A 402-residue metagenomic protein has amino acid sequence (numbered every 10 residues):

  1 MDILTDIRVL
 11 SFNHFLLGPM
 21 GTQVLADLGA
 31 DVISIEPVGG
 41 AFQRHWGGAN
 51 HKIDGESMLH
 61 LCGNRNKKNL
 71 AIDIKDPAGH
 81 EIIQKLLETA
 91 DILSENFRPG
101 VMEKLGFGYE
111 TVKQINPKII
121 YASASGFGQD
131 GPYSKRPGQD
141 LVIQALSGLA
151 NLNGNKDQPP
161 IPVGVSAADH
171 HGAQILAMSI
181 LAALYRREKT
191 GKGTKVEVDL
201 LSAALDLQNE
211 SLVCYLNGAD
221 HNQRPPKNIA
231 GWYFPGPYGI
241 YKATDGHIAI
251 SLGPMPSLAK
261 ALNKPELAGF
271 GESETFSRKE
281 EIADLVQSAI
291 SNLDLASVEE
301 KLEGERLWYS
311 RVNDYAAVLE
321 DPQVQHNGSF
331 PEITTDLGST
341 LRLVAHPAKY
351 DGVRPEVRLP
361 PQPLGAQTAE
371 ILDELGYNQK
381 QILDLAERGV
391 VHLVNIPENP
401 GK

Functional and structural regions predicted by a protein language model:
M1-K189, Q223-R224, P363, A369-K402: N-terminal helix-loop segment corresponding to the beta1-alpha1 unit of nucleotide/adenylate-binding folds
G39, G126-G128, L200-L205, D245-H247 (+2 more regions): Glycine-rich beta-alpha junction loops
K52, H60, K227-Y233, Y238-G239 (+3 more regions): Short Gly/Pro-enriched turn/cap motifs at secondary-structure boundaries
P160-H171, G193-K195, P225-I229, G236-Y238 (+3 more regions): A short glycine-threonine-serine/GTX helix/turn-capping micro-motif
A173-G193, L207-A219, A259-E266: Oxidoreductase and adenylate-handling cofactor-binding alpha/beta cores
G231-E305, Y309: Aromatic-enriched alpha-helical interface/lid elements that frame and gate functional surfaces
G269, F276, G338-D384: Flexible, small-/acidic-enriched active-site or ligand-binding loops
G304-R358: A glycine-rich dinucleotide-binding beta-alpha-beta segment and adjacent secondary-structure elements that constitute
